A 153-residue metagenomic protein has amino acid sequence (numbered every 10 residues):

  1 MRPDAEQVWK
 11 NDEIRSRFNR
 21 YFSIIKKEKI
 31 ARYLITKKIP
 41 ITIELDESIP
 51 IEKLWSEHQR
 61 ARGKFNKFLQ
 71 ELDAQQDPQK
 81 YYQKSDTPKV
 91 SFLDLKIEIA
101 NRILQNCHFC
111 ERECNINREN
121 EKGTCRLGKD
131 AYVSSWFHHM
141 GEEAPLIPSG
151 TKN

Functional and structural regions predicted by a protein language model:
M1-K96: Radical SAM enzyme core and accessory elements
Q70-N153: N-terminal [4Fe-4S]-dependent radical SAM core
